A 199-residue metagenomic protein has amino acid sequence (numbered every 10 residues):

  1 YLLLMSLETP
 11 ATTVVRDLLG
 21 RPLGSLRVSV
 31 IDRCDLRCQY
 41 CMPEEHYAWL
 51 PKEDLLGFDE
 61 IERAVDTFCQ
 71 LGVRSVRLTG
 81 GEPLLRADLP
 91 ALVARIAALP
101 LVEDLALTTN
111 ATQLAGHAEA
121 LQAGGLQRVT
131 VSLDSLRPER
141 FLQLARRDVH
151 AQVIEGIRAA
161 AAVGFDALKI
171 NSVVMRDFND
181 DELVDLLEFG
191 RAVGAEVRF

Functional and structural regions predicted by a protein language model:
Y1-L4: Short, Lys/Arg-enriched N-terminal segments with co-localized hydrophobic residues within the first ~10-30 amino acids
S6-D104: Conserved alpha-helical substructure of the radical SAM core
F58-R77, R86-G190, E196-R198: Radical SAM/AdoMet-radical enzyme domain recognition
